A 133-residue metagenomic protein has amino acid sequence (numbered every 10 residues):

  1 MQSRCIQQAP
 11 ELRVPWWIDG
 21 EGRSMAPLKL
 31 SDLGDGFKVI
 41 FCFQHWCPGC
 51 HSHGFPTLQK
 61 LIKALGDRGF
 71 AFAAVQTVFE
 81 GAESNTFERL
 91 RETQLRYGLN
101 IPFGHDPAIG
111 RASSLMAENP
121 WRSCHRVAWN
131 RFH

Functional and structural regions predicted by a protein language model:
M1-S31: N-terminal "domain-start" segment that seeds a small globular fold
L12, F103, A117-H133: A short, hydrophobic beta-strand/beta-hairpin element that forms part of a small beta-sheet core
W17-D19, D35, T77, A108-I109: Residues that form or immediately flank small-molecule/cofactor binding pockets and catalytic motifs
A26-G54, L58, F72: Short active-site neighborhood of thiol/selenol oxidoreductases, capturing the structured segment around
L30-S31, A112-S114: Short conserved loop adjoining the S-adenosyl-L-methionine
D35-K38, R68-A71, G98-I101, N119: Loop/turn elements at helix/coil->beta-strand transitions in domains of secreted/extracellular proteins
C42, V75-T77, R126: Cofactor-binding loop segments of dinucleotide-utilizing enzymes, especially the Rossmann-like FAD- and NAD(P)+-binding
H51-Y97, H105-A112: Structural microenvironment flanking redox-active thiols in thiol-disulfide oxidoreductases
